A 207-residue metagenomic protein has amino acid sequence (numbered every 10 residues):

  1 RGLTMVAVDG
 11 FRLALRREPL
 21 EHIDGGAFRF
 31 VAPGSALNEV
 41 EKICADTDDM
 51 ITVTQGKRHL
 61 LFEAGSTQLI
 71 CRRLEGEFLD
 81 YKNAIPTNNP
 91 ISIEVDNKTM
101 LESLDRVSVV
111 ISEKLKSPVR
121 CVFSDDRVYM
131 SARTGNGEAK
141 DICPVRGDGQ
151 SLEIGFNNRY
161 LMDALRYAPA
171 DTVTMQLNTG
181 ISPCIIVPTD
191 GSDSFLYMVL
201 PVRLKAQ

Functional and structural regions predicted by a protein language model:
R1-R17, I23-L74, N88-Q207: DNA polymerase processivity clamps
